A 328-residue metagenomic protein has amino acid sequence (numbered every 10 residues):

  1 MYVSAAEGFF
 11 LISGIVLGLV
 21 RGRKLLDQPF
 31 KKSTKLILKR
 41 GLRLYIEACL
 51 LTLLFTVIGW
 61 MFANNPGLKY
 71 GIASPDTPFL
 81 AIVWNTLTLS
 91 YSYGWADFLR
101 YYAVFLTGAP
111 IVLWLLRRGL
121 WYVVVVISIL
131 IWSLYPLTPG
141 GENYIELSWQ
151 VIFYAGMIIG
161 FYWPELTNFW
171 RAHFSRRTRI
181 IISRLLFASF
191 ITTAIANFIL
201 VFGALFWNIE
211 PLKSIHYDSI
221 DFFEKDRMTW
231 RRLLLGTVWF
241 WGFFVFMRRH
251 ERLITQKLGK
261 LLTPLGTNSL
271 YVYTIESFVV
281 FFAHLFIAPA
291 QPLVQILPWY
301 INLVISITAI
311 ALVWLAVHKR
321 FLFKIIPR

Functional and structural regions predicted by a protein language model:
M1-R328: Alpha-helical transmembrane segments and their immediate juxtamembrane cytosolic regions
